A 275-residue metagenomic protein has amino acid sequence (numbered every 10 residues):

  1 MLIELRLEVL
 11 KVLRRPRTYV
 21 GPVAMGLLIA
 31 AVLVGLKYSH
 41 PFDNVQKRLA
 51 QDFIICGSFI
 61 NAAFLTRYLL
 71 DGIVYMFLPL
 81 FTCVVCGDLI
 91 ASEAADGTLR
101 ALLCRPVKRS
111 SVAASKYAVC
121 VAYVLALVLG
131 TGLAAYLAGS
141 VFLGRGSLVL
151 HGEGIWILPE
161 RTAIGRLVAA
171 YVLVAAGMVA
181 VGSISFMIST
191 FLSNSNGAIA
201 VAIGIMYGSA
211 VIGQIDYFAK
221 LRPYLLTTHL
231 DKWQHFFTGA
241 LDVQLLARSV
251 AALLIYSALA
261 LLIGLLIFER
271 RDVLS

Functional and structural regions predicted by a protein language model:
M1-G26: Aromatic- and glycine-rich beta-strand/loop motifs that create alpha-glucan
L2-I3, G21, V32, F236-S275: Alpha-helical transmembrane segments of multi-pass membrane transporters/translocases
G26-G87, A114-G182, F186, D231-L253: Secretory targeting signals
A31-F42, I164, L192-H229: Transmembrane helix segments
T82-C86, L99, A134, I184 (+3 more regions): Hydrophobic/aromatic residues in alpha-helical transmembrane segments
C83-A101, Y117, V273: Transmembrane helix boundary and interhelical loop/hinge segments in multi-pass membrane proteins
L103-K108: Short helix-to-coil transition segments within interhelical loops that connect adjacent transmembrane helices
S110-A113, F268: Alpha-helix N-cap/helix-start motif at helix boundaries, enriched for small hydrophobics
